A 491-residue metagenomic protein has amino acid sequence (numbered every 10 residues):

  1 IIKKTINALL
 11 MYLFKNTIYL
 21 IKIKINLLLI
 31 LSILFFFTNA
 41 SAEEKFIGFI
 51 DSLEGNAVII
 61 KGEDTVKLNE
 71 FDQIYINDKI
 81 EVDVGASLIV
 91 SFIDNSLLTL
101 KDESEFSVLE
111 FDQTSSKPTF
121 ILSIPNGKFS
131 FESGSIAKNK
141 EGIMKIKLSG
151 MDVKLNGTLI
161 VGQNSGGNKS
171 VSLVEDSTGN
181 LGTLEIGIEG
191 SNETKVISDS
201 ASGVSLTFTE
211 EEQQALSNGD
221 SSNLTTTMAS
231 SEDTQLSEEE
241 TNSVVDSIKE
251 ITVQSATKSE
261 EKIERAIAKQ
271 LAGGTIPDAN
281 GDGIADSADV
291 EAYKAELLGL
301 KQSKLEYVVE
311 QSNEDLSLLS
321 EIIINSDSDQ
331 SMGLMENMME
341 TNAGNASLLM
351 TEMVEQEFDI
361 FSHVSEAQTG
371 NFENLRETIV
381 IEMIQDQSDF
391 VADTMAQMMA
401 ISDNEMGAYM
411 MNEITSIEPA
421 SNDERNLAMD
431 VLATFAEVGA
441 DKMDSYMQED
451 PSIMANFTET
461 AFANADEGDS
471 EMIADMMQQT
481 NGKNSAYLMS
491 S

Functional and structural regions predicted by a protein language model:
I1-I23: N-terminal secretory signal peptides that target proteins for export/translocation
K24-F36: Bacterial N-terminal signal peptides
F37-E43: Bacterial Sec-dependent signal peptides at the C-terminal "C-region" and cleavage site
E43-L88, F92-S205, T209-Q213, G219-S221 (+3 more regions): Flexible, surface-exposed loop/linker segments and immediately adjacent secondary-structure boundaries
S255-K269, S287: Basic, mixed-charge low-complexity alpha-helical segments
A272, E291-S491: Non-catalytic all-alpha helical scaffold/repeat segments
T275-A279: Calcium-binding motifs, dominated by EF-hand helix-loop-helix domains
D282: Acidic carboxylate motifs that coordinate Ca2+ or other divalent cations, activating on Asp/Glu
